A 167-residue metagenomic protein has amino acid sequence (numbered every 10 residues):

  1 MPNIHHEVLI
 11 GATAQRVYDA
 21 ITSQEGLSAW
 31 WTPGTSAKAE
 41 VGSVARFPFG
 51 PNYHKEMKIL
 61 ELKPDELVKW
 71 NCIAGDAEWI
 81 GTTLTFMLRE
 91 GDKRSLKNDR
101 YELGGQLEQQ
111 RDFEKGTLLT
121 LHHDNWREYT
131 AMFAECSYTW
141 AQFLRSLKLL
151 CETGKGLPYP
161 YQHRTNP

Functional and structural regions predicted by a protein language model:
M1-S36: Hydrophobic ligand-binding cavity/cleft-lining segments
N3, Q15, A45, H54-K55 (+1 more regions): Charge-dense, helix-prone N-terminal extensions
I10-A12, K63, D92: A generic beta-sheet turn/junction motif
A12, R46-G50, E135, T165: Alpha-helical scaffold segments that form or flank carboxylate-/histidine-based iron centers
V17-Y18, L27, A45, I59 (+4 more regions): Hydrophobic pocket/interface hotspot
A37-A77, T83, S95: Glycine-rich portal/gate segments that line the openings of hydrophobic small-molecule binding cavities
D76-Q142, L149, P160: Beta-strand/loop substructures that line and gate deep hydrophobic ligand-binding cavities in soluble
L149-P167: Short, highly charged C-terminal tails/helix-capping segments
